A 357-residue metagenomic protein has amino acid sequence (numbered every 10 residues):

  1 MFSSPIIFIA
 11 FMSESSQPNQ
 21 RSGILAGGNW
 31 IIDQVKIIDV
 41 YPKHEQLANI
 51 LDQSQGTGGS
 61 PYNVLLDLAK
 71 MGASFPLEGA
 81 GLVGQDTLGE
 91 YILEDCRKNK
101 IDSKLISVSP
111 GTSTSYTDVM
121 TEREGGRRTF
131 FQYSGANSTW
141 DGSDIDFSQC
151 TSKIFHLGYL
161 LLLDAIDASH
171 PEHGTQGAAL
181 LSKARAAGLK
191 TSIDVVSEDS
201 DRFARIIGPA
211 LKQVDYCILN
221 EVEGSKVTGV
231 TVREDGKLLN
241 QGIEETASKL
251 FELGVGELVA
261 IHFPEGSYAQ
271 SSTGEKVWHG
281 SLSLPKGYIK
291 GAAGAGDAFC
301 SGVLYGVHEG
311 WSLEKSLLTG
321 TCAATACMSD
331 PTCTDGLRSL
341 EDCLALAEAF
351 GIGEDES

Functional and structural regions predicted by a protein language model:
F2-K98, W140, Y288-A292, G353-S357: Glycine-rich phosphate/adenosyl-contacting loop at the front of the ribokinase-like
I7-I32, L93-V108, M120-W278, L282 (+1 more regions): Ribokinase/PfkB-type carbohydrate-kinase core domain
Q55-Y62, D86, P171-G174, N240 (+4 more regions): Electropositive phosphate-/nucleotide-binding environments in soluble metabolic enzymes
L68, N220, G296: Short, conserved phosphate/pyrophosphate- and ester-handling motifs at nucleotide-, phospho-/glycolipid
G72, T231, V307: Active-site catalytic pocket residues across diverse enzymes, especially alpha/beta-hydrolases
T114-V119: Short alpha-helix plus adjacent loop in nuclease-associated cores
L253-V255, S283-E356: Conserved post-catalytic alpha-helical subdomain immediately downstream of the catalytic base and nucleotide-binding
